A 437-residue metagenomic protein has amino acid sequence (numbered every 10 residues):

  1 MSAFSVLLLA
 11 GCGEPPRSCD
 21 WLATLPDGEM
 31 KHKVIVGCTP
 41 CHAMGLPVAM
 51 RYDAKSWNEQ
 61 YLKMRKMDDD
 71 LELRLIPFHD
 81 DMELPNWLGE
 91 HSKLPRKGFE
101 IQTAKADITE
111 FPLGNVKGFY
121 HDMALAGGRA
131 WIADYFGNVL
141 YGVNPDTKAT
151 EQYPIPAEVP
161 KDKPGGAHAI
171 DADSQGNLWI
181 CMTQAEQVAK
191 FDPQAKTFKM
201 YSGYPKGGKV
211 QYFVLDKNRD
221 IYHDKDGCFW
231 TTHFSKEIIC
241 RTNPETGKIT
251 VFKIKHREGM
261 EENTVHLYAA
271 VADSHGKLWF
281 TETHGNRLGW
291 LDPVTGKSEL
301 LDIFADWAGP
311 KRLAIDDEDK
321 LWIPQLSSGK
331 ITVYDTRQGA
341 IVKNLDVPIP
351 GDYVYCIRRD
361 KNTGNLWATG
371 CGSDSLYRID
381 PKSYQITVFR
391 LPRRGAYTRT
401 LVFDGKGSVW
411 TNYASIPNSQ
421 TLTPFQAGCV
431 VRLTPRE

Functional and structural regions predicted by a protein language model:
G13-K33, D69-R74: Electrostatic cytochrome c docking/interface patches
I35-G45, L84: The canonical Cys-X-X-Cys-His
M67-F99, Y120: C-terminal capping alpha-helices of c-type cytochrome domains
R96-G98, T109-V139: Beta-strand-rich domains and repeat architectures in extracellular enzymes and scaffolds, especially beta-propellers
V116-G127, E158-S174, K206-K225, R257-H275 (+3 more regions): Beta-rich, blade/repeat-based domains predominating in secreted/periplasmic proteins but also intracellular
I132-F136, L178-Q184, H223-D224, F229-S235 (+4 more regions): Conserved beta-strand positions in repeat-built beta-propeller and related beta-rich domains
N144-K148, D192-K196, N243-G247, D292-G296 (+3 more regions): Short loop/turn segments that connect beta-strands within beta-propeller blades
L391, T398-E437: Blade-level signature of beta-propeller repeat domains, shared across WD40, Kelch, NHL, RCC1 and BNR/Asp-box propellers
